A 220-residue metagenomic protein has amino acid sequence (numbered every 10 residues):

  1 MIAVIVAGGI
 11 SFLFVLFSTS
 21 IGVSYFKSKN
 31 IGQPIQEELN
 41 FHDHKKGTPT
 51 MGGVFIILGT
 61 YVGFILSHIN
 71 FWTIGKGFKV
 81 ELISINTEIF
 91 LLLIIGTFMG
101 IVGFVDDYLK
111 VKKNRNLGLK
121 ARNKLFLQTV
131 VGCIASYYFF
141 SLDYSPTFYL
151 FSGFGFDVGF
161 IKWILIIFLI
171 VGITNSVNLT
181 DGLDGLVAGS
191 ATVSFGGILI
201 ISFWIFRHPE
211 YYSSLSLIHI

Functional and structural regions predicted by a protein language model:
M1-L217: "…together with the soluble PPM/PP2C metallo-phosphatase catalytic core" -> "…together with the soluble PPM/PP2C
